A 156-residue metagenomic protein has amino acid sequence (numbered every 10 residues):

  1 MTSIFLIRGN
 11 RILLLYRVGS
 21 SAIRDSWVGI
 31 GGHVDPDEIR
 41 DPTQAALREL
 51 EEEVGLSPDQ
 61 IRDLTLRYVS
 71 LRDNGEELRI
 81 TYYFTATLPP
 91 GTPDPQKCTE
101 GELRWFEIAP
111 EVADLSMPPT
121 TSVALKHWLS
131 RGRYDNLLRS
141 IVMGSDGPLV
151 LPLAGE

Functional and structural regions predicted by a protein language model:
M1-L14, V34-D35: Conserved N-terminal beta-strand and adjoining loop/helix that marks the start of the Nudix/MutT-like hydrolase domain
T2, N10, I80-Y82, G101 (+2 more regions): Change "...and in nucleic-acid phosphodiester-cleaving endonucleases..." to "...and in nucleic-acid processing enzymes
I7-R11, S20-S21, A86-P93: Short, charged/polar surface micro-motifs in flexible loops or helix N-caps
R17-S21, E100-L103: Short, solvent-exposed aromatic-acidic interface loops
S21-W27: A conserved beta-turn-beta hairpin within the catalytic core of GNAT-like acetyltransferases that forms part
V34-Q60, S70-V123, A154-E156: Unchanged
W128-E156: Charged phosphate-binding loop/patch that engages nucleotide di/tri-phosphates or the phosphate backbone of nucleic
